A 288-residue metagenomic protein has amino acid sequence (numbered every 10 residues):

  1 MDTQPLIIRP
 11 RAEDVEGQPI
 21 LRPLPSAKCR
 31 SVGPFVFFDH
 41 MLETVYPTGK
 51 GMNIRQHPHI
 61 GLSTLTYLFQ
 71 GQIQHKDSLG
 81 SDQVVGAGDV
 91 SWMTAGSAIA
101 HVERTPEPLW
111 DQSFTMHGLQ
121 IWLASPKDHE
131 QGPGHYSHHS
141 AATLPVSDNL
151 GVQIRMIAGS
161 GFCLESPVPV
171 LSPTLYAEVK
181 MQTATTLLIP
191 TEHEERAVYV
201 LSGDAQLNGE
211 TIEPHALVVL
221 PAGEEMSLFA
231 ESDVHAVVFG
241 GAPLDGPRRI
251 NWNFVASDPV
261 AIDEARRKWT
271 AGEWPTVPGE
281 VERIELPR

Functional and structural regions predicted by a protein language model:
M1-R288: Jelly-roll (double-stranded beta-helix
